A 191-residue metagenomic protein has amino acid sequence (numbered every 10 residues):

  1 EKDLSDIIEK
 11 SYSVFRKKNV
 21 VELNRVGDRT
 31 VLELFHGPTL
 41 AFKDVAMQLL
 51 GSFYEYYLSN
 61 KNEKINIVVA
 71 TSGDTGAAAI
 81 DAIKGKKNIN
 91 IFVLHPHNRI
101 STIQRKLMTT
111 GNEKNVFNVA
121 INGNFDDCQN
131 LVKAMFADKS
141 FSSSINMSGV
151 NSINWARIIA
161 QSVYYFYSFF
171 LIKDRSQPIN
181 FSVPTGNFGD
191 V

Functional and structural regions predicted by a protein language model:
E1-V191: PLP-dependent amino-acid enzyme catalytic core
